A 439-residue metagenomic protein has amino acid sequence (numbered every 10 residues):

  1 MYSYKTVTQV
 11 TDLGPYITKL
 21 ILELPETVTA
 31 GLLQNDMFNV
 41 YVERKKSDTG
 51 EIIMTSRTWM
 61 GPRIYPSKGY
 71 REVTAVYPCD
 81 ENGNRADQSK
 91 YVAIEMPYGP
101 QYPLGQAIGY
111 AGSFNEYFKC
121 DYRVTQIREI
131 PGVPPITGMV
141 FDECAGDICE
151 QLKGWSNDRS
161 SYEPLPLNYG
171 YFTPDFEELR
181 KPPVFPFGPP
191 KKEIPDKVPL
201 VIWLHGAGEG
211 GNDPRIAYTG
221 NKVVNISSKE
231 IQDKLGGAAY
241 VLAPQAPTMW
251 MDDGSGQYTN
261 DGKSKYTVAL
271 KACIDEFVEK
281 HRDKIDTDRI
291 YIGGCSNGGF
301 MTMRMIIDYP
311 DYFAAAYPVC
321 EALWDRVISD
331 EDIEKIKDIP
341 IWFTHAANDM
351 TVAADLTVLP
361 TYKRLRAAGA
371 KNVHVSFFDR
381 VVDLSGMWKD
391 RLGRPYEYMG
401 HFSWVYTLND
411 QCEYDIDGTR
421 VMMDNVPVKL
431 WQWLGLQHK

Functional and structural regions predicted by a protein language model:
M1-I21, N35-M37, V42-V198: A domain-start/cap signature at the N-terminus of enzymes
G105-I108, G211-T219, D252-Q257, R304-M305 (+3 more regions): Short, solvent-exposed loop/turn and secondary-structure capping segments
K191-D196, D253-S296: Gly/Ser-rich "nucleophile elbow"/oxyanion-hole loop immediately N-terminal to the catalytic nucleophile in hydrolases
V198-L200, A207-K271: Active-site machinery of serine-nucleophile hydrolases
P199-G206, C320, H345-A346: The conserved beta1-alpha1 loop
G237, K335-I341: Short, proline-enriched alpha-helix->beta-strand connector loops that line the catalytic pocket of alpha/beta-hydrolase
K280-D283, T287-K335: Primarily recognizes the serine-hydrolase "nucleophile elbow" in alpha/beta-hydrolase and SGNH/GDSL folds
W342-T344, N348-T351, L356-Y362, R366-K439: C-terminal catalytic histidine-bearing segment of alpha/beta-hydrolase fold enzymes
